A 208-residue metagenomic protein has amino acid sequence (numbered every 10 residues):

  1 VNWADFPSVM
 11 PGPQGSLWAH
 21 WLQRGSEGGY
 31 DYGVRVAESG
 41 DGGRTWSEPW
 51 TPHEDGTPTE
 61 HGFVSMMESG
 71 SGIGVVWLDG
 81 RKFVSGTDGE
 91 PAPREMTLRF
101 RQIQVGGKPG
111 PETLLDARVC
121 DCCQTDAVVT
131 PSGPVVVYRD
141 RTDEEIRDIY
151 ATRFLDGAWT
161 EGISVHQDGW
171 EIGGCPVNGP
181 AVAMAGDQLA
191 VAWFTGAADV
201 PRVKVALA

Functional and structural regions predicted by a protein language model:
V1-A208: Extracellular, repeat-based ectodomains that mediate carbohydrate processing or recognition
